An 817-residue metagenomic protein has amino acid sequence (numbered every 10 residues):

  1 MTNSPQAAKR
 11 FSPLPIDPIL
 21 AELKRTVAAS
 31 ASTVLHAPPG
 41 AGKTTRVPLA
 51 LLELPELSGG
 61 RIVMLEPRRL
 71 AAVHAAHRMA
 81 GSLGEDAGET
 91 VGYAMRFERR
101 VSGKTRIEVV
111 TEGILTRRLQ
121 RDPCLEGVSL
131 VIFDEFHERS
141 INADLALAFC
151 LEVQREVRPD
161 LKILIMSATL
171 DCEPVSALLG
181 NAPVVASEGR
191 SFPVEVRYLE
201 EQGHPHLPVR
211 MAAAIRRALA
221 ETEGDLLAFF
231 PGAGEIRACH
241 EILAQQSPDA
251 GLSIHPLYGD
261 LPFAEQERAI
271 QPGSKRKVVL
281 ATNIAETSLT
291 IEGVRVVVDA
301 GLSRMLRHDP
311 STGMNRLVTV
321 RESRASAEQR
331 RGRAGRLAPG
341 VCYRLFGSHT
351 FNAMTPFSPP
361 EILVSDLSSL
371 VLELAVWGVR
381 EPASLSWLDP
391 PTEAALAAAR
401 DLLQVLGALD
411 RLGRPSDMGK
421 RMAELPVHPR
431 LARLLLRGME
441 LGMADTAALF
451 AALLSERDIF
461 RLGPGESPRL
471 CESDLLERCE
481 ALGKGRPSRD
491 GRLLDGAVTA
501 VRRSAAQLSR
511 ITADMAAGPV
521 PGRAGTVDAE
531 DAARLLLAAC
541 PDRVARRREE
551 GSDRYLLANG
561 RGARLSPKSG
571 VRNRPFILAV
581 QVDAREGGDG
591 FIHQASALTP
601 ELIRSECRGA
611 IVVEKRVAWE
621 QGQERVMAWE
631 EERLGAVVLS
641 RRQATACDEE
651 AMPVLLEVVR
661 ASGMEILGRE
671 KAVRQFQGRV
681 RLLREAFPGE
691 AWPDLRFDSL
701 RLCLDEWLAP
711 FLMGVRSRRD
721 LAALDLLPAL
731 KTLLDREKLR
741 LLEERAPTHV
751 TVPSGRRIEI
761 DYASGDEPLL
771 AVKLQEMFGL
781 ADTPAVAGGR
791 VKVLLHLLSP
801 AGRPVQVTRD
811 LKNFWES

Functional and structural regions predicted by a protein language model:
M1-L434, R564, K568, D583 (+1 more regions): P-loop NTPase motor module signature
T45, A250-G251, P256, V298 (+3 more regions): Second RecA-like catalytic domain
A87, G180, R548-G551, L742-P747: A short, compositionally biased
I132-F133, S253-I254, D260-Q266, R437-I459 (+1 more regions): Charge-dense polyanion-binding interfaces
V184-V185, D553-L557, W619, T748-P753: Short acidic-hydrophobic surface loop/beta-edge motif
G332, L578-T599, V772-L794: Short, solvent-exposed cationic patches
L733-S817: C-terminal structured domains
